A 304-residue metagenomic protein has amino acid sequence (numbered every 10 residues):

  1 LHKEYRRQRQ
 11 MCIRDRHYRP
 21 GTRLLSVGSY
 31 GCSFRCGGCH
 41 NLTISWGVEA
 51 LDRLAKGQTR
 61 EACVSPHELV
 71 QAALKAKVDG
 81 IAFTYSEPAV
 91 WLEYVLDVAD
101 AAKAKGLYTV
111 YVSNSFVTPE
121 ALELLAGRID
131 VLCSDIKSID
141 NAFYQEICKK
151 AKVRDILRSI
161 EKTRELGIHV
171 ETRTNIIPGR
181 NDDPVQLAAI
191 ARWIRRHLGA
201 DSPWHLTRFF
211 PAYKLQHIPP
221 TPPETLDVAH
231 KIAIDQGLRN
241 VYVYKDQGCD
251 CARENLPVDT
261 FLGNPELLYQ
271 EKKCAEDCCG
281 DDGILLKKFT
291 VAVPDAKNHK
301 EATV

Functional and structural regions predicted by a protein language model:
L1-I13: Single conserved hydrophobic/aromatic residue that forms the stacking wall/gate of nucleotide- or nucleobase-binding
R6, S26, Y30-S33, K272-E276: Processing junctions and N-termini across compartments
R7-Q10, W46-T59, L267-L268, K272-K273 (+1 more regions): Non-heme iron-sulfur electron-transfer modules
R14-N41: N-terminal pre-triad scaffold of radical SAM enzymes
C39-I44, E87: Detector for the c-type heme attachment site
T59-P219: Conserved AdoMet/S-adenosylmethionine-binding subsite of the radical SAM
R180-V304: Auxiliary Fe-S-binding modules of radical SAM enzymes
